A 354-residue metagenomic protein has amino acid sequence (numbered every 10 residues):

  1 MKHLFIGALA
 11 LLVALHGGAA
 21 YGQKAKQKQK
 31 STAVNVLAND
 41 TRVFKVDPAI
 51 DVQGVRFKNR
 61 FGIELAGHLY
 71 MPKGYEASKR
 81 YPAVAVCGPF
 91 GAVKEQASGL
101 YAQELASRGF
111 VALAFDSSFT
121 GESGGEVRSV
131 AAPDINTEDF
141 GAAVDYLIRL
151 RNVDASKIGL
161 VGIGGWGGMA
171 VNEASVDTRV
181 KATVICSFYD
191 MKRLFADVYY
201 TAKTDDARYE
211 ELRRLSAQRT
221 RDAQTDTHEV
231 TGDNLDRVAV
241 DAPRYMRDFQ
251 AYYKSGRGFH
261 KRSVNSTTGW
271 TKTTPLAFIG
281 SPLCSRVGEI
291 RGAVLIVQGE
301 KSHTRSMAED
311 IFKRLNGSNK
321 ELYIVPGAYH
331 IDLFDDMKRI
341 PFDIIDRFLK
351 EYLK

Functional and structural regions predicted by a protein language model:
T32-K79: N-terminal cap/lid segment of alpha/beta-hydrolase-fold proteins
K79-P89: Short beta-strand element of the alpha/beta-hydrolase
G91-Q103, S117, A308: The serine-hydrolase catalytic nucleophile loop
E104-G124: Conserved alpha/beta-hydrolase
V130-R151: Alpha/beta-hydrolase active-site loop
V171-S255: Alpha/beta-hydrolase-fold enzymes
I290, I296-Q298: Short beta-strand/loop motif that positions the catalytic acidic residue of the alpha/beta-hydrolase fold
A328-R339: Catalytic histidine-centered segment of alpha/beta-hydrolase-like enzymes
